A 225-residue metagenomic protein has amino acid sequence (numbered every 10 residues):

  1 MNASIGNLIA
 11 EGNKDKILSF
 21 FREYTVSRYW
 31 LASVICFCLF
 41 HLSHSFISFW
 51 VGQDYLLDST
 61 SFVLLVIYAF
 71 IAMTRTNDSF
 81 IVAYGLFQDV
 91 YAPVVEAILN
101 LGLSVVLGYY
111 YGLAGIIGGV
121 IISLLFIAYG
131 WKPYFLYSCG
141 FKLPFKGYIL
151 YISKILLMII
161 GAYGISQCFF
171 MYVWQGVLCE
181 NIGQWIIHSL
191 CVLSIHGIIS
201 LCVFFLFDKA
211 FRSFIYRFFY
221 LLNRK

Functional and structural regions predicted by a protein language model:
M1-T25, Y29, S79-A83: Helix-loop junctions and terminal segments of transmembrane helices in multi-pass membrane transport/translocation
R22, L39-A72, F141, V177-G183: Interfacial segments at transmembrane-helix termini and the short loops linking adjacent helices
E23, C36, S45, A69 (+2 more regions): Residue-level recognition of pore/gate-forming positions within transmembrane alpha-helices of multi-pass
S27-L39, A114-S138, I152, L156 (+1 more regions): Short alpha-helical transmembrane segments in multi-pass integral membrane proteins
V66-V95, V105, Y110: Membrane-interface junctions at transmembrane-helix termini in multi-pass inner-membrane proteins
T76-G85, P133-I149: Alpha-helical transmembrane segments
L101-V106, M158-Q175: Hydrophobic alpha-helical transmembrane segments in multi-pass integral membrane proteins
F141-P144, C168-K225: Membrane-proximal transmembrane or re-entrant/amphipathic helices at the cytosolic face
